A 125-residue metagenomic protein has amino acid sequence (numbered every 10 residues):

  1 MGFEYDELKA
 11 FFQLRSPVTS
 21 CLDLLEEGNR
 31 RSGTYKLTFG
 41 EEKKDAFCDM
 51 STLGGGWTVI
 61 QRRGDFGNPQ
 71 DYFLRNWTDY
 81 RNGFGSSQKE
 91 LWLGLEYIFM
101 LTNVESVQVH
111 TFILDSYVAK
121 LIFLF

Functional and structural regions predicted by a protein language model:
M1-K9: Cytosolic, low-complexity regulatory segments enriched in Ser/Pro/Gly with interspersed Lys/Arg in eukaryotic signaling
K9-F125: Extracellular beta-rich globular recognition domains, centered on the fibrinogen C-terminal
